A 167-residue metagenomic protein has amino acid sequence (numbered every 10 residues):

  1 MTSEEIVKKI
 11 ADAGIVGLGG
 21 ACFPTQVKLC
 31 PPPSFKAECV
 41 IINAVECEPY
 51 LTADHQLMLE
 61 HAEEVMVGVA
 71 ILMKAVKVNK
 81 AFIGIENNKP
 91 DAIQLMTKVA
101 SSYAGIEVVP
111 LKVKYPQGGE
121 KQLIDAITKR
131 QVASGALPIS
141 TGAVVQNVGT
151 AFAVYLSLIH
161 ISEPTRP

Functional and structural regions predicted by a protein language model:
M1-A37: Hydrophobic alpha-helical hairpins/lids featuring a short glycine-rich hinge
M1-K8, D12, V45, A104 (+2 more regions): Signature of N-terminal electron-transfer/Fe-S-associated modules in redox systems
E5, A11-A13, F35-E38, V76-K80 (+2 more regions): Short coil/turn connectors at secondary-structure junctions
P33-V45, V67: N-terminal glycine-rich anion-binding loops that anchor highly charged ligand groups
I41-D54, G135-A136: Gly-rich Lys/Arg/Thr-decorated short loops/hinges at beta-loop-alpha junctions or inter-strand turns that position
A53-L57, A75, N79, D91: Conserved phosphate- and dinucleotide-binding cores of soluble alpha/beta proteins, encompassing both enzyme active
L59-A75: Histidine-anchored nucleotide/phosphate-binding helix
N79-F82, N88-S162, R166: Hydrophobic alpha-helical positions that pack around
